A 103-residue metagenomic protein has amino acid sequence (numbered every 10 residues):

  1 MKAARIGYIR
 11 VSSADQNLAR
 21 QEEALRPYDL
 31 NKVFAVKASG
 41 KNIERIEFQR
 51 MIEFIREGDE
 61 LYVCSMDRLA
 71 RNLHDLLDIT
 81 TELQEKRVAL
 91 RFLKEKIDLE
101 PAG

Functional and structural regions predicted by a protein language model:
M1-G103: Short, structured surface patches at the beginning of a domain
